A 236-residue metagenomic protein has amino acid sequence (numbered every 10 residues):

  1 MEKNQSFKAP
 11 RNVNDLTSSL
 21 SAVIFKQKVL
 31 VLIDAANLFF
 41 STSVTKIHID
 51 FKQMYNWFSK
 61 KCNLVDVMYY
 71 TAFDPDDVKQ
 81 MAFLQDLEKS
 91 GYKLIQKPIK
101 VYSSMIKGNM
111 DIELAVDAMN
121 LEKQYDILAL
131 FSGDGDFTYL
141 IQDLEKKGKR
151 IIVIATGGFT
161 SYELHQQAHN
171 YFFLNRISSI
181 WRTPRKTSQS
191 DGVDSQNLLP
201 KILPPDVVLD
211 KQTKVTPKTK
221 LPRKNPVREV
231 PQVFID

Functional and structural regions predicted by a protein language model:
E2-M110, R150: Domain-level signal for Mg2+-assisted phosphodiester chemistry and nucleotide/NA-binding surfaces in nucleic-acid
E2-S19, S195-D236: Low-complexity, prion-like intrinsically disordered regions of RNA granule-associated mRNA regulation factors, enriched
D50, N175-S178, V227: General structural signal for secondary-structure boundaries
P75-D210, K214, V233-I235: Nuclease catalytic cores that cleave nucleic-acid phosphodiester bonds, predominantly acidic two-metal-ion
